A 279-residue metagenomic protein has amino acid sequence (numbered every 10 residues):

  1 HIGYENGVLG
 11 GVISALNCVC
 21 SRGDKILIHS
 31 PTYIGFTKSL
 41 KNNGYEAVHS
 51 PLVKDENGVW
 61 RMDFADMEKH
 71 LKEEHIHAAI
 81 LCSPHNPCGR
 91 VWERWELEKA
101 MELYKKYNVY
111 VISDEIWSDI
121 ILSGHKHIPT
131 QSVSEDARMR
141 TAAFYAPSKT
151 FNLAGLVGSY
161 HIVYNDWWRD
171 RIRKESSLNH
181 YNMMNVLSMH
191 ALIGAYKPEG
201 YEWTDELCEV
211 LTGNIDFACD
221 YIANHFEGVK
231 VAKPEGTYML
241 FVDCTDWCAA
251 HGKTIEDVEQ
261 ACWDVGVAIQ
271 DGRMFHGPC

Functional and structural regions predicted by a protein language model:
H1-C279: PLP-dependent class I/II
